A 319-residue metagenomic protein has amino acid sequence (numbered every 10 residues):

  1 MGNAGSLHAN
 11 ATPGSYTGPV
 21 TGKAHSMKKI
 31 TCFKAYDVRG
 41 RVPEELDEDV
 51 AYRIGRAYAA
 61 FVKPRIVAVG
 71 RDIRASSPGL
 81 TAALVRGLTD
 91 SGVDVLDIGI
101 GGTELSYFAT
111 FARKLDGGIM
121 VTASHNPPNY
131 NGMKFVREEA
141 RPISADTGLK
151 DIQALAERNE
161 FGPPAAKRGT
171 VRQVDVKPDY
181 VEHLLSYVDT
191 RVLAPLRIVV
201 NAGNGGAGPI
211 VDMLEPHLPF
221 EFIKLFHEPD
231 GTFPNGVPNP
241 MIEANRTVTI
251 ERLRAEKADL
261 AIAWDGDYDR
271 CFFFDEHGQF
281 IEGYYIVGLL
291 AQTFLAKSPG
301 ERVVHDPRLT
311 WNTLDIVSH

Functional and structural regions predicted by a protein language model:
A4, A9-A11, T17: Short hydrophobic alpha-helical segments enriched in small aliphatic residues
G22, S26-R86, D90-G92, V171-L196: An N-terminal, well-structured beta->alpha segment
M27-R39, S144-G162, L260-D265: Short, compositionally biased "basic patch" segments
V67-N131, L214-F274: N-terminal small/polar loop signature for handling phosphorylated ligands or for N-terminal nucleophile
A68, G117, R197-V199, V304: Conserved beta-strand elements of the Class I
L105, L149-E182, S186, H277-H319: Proline/glycine-rich low-complexity loops and linkers
N131-E256: Gly/Ser/Thr-enriched, mixed-charge loops and adjacent short helices that form phosphate/oxyanion-binding elements
F135-E138, F272-E276, S318: Short beta-strand-to-turn element immediately C-terminal to the catalytic PLP-Schiff-base lysine in fold type I
